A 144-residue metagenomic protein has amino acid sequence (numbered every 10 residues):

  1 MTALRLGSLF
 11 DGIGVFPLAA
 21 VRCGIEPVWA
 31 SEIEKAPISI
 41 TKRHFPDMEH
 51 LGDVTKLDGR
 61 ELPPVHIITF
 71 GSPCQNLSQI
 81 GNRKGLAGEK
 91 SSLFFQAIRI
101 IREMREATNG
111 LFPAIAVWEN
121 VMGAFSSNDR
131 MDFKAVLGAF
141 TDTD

Functional and structural regions predicted by a protein language model:
M1-D144: Conserved active-site and SAM-binding loop architecture of S-adenosyl-L-methionine-dependent nucleic-acid
